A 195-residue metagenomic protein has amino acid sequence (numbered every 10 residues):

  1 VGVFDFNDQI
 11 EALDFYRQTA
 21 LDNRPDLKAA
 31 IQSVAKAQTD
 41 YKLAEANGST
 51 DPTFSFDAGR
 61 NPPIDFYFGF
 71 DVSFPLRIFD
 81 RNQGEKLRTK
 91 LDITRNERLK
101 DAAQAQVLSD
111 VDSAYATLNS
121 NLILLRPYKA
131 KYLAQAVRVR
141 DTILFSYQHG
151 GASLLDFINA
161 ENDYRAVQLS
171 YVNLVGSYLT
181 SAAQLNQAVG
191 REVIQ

Functional and structural regions predicted by a protein language model:
V1-Q18, D51-T53, S153, T180-Q195: Short, solvent-exposed, mixed-charge loop/turn linkers that connect secondary-structure elements
F4-T53: Acidic, glycine-rich loop-and-beta core segments that form the ion-binding/anion-interacting portion of active sites
F6-I10, N82, A136: Generic alpha-helical segment signature
D14-Q18, P25, F74, A116 (+1 more regions): Positions in alpha-helical segments
R17, T53, S73, K100-A102: Short, flexible active-site loops
K28, K42-G69, S73-L87: Small/polar (Gly/Ser/Thr/Ala-rich) solvent-exposed segments that form structured loops/beta-strands/short helices used
A29-A44, G84-S170, S177-A188: Amphipathic alpha-helical coiled-coil segments
